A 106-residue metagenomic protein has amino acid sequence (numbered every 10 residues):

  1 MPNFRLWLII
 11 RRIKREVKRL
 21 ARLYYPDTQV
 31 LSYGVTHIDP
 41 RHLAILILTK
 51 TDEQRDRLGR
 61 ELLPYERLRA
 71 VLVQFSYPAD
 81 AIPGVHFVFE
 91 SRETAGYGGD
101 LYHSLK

Functional and structural regions predicted by a protein language model:
M1-R15: N-terminal presequence-like segments and adjacent domain-start helices
I13-K18, R69-V73: Short, well-ordered amphipathic alpha-helices
K18-Q29, S76-A81: Short secondary-structure junctions
Y25-K50: Short edge beta-strands and adjacent turn/loop segments
L46-L63: A short interface-forming secondary-structure element
L62-P78: Charged, amphipathic alpha-helical segments and their flanking helix caps
P78-K106: Polar/charged, Gly/Pro-rich intrinsically disordered segments
